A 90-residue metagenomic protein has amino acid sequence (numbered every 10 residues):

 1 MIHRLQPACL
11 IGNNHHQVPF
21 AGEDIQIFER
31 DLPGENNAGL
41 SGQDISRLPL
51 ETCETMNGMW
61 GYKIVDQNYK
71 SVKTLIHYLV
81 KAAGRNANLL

Functional and structural regions predicted by a protein language model:
M1-L90: Mature catalytic domains of secreted/periplasmic carbohydrate-active enzymes
